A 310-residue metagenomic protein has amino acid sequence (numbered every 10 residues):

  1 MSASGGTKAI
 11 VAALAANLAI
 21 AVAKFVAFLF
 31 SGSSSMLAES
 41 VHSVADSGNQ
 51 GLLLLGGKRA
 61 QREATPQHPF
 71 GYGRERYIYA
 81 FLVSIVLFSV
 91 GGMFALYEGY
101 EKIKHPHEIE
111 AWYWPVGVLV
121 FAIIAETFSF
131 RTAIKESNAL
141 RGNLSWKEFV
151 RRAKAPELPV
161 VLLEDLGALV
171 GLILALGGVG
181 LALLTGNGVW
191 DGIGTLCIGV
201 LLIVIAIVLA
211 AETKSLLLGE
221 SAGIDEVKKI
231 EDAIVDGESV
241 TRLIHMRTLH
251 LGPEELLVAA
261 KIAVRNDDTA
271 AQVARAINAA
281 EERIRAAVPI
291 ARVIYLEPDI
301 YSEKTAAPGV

Functional and structural regions predicted by a protein language model:
M1-A23: Topogenic membrane-insertion module of multi-pass membrane proteins
T7, S33-M36, G188-G192: Residues that define the loop-to-transmembrane-helix transition and helix capping in multi-pass membrane transporters
L18-V26, S31, S43, S47-L53 (+1 more regions): Hydrophobic alpha-helical membrane-embedded segments
L29-K58, L96, Y100, P159-I173: Acidic (Asp/Glu-rich) catalytic motifs at the cytosolic membrane interface
S47-Q61, E136-W146: Short, charged cytosolic
G56-E75, H105: Aspartate-rich (DDxxD/NDxxD/DxxxD) Mg2+/diphosphate-binding motifs and their adjoining helix-loop segments
E75-V310: Alpha-helical transmembrane segments and adjacent TM-loop junctions that form the membrane-embedded core of multi-pass
